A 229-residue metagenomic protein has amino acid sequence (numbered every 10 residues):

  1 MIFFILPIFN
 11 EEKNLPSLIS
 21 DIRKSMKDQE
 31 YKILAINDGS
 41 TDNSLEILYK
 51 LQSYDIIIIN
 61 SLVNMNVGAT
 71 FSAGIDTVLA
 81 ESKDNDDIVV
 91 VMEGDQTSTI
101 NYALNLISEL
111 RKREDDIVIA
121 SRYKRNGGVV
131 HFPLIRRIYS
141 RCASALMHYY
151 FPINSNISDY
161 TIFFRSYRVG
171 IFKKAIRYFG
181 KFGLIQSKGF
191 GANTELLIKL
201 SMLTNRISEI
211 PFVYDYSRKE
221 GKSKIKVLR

Functional and structural regions predicted by a protein language model:
M1-I2, L6, K13, S17 (+4 more regions): Hydrophobic helical membrane-anchoring modules
I2, Y31, D55-I57: Short, conserved active-site loop motifs that form the nucleotide-linked donor/cofactor pocket
E11-N14, S40, T99: Donor nucleotide-sugar binding loop of glycosyltransferases
L18, S44, F71, N101-A103 (+1 more regions): Acidic donor-diphosphate engagement hotspot in glycosyltransferases and nucleotidyltransferases that stabilizes
I22, G74, D95, R168 (+1 more regions): Residue-level signature of catalytic and energy-coupling elements of molecular machines, predominantly ATP/GTP-dependent
E30-S40, I59-S61: Short beta-strand/loop segment that forms part of the nucleotide-sugar
N37-E46, Q96: A conserved acidic beta->alpha catalytic loop
I57, S61-T77, I88-V91, I100-G183 (+1 more regions): Acceptor/aglycone-binding surface of glycosyltransferases and processive sugar-polymer synthases
